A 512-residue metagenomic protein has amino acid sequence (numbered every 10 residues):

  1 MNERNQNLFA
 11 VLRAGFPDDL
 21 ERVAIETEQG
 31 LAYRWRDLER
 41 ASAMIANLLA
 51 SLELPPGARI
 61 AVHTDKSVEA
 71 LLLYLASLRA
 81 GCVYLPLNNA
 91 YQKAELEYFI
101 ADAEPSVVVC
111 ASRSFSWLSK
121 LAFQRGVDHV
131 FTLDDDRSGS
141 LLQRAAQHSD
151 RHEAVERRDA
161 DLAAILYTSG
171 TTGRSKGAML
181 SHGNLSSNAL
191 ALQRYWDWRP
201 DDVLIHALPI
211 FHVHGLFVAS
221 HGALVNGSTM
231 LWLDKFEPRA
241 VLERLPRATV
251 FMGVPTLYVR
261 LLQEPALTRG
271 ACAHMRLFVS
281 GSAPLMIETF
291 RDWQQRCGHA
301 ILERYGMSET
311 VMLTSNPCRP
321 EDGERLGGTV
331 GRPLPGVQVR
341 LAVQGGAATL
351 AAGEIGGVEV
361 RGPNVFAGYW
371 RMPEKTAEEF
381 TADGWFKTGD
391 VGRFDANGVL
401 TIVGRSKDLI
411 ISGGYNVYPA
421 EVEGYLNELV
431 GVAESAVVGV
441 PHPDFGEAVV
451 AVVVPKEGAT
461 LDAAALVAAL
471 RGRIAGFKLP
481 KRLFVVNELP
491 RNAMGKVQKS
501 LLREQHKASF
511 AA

Functional and structural regions predicted by a protein language model:
R4, E21-S67, L71-L75, Q92-E97 (+1 more regions): Conserved AMP-binding/adenylate-forming core of the ANL superfamily
N5, L20-E21, H148-Y167, G173-R174 (+1 more regions): Conserved pre-ATP/AMP-binding loop-to-beta segment of ANL
A32-R36, A163-S187: Conserved AMP-binding A3 loop
L38-M44, D159, A178-R199, A207 (+4 more regions): Conserved structural elements of the adenylate-forming
N47, S51-L52, P56, R79-R144 (+2 more regions): Structural core segment of the AMP-binding/adenylate-forming
Y91, C110, G362, A367-G368 (+4 more regions): AMP-binding/adenylate-forming catalytic core of the ANL superfamily
S186-V203, F211-V250, E264-A266: Conserved AMP-binding/adenylation subdomain of ANL enzymes
A248-G253, L262-E324, Q338, A347: Gly/Ser/Thr-rich phosphate-binding loop
